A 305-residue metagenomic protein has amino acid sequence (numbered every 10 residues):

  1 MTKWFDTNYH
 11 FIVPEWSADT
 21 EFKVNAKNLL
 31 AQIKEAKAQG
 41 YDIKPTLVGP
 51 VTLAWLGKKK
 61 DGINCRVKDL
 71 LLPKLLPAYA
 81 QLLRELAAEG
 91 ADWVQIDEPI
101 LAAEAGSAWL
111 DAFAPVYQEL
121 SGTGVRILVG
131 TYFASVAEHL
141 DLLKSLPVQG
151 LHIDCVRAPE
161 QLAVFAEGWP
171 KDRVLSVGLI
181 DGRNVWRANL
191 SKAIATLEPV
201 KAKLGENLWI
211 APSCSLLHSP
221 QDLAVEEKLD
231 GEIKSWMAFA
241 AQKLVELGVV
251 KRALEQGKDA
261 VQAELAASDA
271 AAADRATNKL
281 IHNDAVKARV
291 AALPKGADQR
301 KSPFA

Functional and structural regions predicted by a protein language model:
M1-A305: Domain-level signal for soluble alpha/beta catalytic cores
